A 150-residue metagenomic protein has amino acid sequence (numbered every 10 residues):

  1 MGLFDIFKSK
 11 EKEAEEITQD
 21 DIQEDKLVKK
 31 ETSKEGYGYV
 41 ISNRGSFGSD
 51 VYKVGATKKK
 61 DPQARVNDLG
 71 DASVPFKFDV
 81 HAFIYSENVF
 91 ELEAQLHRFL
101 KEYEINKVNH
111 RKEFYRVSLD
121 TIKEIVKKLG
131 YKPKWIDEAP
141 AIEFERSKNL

Functional and structural regions predicted by a protein language model:
M1-L150: Non-catalytic accessory segments flanking enzymatic or RNA/DNA-binding domains
